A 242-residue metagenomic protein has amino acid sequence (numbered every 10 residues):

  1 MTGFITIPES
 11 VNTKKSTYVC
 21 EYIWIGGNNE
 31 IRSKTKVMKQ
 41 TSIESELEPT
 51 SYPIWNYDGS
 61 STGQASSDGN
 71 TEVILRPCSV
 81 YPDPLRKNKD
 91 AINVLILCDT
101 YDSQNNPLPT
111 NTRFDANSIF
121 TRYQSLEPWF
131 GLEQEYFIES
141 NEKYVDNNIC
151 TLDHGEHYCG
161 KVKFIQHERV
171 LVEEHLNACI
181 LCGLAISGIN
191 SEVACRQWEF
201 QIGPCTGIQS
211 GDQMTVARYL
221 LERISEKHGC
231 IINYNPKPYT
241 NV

Functional and structural regions predicted by a protein language model:
T2-V242: Glycine-rich, acidic/polar active-site loops that bind/position phosphate-bearing ligands
